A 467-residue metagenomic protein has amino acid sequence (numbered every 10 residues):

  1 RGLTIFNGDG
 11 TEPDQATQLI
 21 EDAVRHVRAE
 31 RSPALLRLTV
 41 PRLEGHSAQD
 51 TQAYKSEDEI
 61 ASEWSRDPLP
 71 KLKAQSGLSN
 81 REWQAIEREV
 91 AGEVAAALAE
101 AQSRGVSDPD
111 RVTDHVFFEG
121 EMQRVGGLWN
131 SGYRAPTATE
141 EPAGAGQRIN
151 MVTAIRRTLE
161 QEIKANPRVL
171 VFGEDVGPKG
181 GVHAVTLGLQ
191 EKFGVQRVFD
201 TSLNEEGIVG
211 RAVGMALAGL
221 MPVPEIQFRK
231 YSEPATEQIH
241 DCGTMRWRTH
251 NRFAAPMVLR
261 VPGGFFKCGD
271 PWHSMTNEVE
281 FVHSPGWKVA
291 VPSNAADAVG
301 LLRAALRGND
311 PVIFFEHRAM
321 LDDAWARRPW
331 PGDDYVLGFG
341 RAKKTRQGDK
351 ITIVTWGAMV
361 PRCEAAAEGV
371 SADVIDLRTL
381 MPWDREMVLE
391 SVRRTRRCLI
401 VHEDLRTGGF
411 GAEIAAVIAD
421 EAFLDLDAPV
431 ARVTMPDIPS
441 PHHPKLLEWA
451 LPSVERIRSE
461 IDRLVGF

Functional and structural regions predicted by a protein language model:
R1-G105, V185-G188, K192, E205 (+3 more regions): Thiamine diphosphate
G8, W83, R111, D200 (+4 more regions): Residue-level detector of family-conserved "landmark" positions at structurally sensitive sites
V112-H115, A366-E368: Composition- and surface-driven signal marking solvent-exposed, interaction-prone regions in large proteins
T113-F315, A319-M320, W449: Thiamine diphosphate
